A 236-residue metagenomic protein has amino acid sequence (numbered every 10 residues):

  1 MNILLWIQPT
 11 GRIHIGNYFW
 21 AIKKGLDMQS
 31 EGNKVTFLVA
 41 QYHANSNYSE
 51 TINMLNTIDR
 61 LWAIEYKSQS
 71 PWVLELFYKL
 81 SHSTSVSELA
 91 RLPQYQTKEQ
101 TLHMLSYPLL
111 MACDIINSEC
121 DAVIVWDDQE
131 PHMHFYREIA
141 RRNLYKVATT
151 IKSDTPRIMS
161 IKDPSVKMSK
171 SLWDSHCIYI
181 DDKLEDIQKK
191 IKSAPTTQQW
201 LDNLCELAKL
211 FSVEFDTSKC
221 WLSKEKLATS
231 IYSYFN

Functional and structural regions predicted by a protein language model:
N2-A112: N-terminal Rossmann-like or analogous alpha/beta NTP/dinucleotide-binding catalytic cores that position adenine
I15, A112, E130-P131, R137-N236: Conserved nucleotide- and phosphate/pyrophosphate-binding catalytic cores in adenylate/nucleotidyl-handling enzymes
K23, M28, W126, A140 (+1 more regions): Generic secondary-structure boundary signal with a strong preference for alpha-helix termini
E75-S81, S87-P164, K170: Classical nucleotidyltransferase
